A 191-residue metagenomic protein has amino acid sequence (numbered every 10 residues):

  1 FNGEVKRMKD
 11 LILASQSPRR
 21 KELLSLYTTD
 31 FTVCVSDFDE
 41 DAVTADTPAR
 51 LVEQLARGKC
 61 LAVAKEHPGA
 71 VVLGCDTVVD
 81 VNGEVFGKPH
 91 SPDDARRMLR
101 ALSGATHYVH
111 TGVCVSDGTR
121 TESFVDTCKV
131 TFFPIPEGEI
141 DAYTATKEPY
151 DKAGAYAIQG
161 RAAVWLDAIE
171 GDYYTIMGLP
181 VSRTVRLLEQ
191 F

Functional and structural regions predicted by a protein language model:
F1-R7: Short, Lys/Arg-enriched N-terminal segments with co-localized hydrophobic residues within the first ~10-30 amino acids
M8-T29: N-terminal beta1-alpha1 ligand-phosphate binding loop
K9-I12, D46-F191: Anionic-ligand binding patches
S15-S17, S36, S103: Short linear Ser/Thr-Pro motifs
E22-L26, V43-T44, K65-E66: Short loop/helix-cap segments at secondary-structure boundaries that form the rim of catalytic
T29-D30, A157: A generic short alpha-helical patch detector that favors 3-5-residue windows in or near N-terminal regions
D30-T32, P149: Residue-level detector of anion-binding/catalytic polar loops
T32-D41: A short beta-strand-loop structural module common to alpha/beta enzyme folds
